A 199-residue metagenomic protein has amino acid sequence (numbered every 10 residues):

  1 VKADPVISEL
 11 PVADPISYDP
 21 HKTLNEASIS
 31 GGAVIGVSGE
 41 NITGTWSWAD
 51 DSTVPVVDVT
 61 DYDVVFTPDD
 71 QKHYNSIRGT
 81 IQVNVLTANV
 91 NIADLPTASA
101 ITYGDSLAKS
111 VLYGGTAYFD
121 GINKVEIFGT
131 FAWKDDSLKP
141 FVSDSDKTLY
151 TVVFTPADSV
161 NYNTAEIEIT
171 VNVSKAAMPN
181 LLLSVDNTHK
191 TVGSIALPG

Functional and structural regions predicted by a protein language model:
K2-G39, N84-N123, K175-G199: Solvent-exposed, low-complexity, repeat-rich "mucin-like" stalks and linkers
E26, I77-G79, K109, A165-I167: Short capping micro-motif at the N-terminus of alpha-helices
I35-S76, I81-V83, D120-N161, I169: Serine/threonine-rich, repeat-prone extracellular segments and beta-strand-based repeat modules of secreted/surface
Y74-S76, A93, Y162-T164, L181: Short acidic, gly/pro-rich beta-turn/loop elements at beta-sheet edges and active-site/ligand-binding grooves
